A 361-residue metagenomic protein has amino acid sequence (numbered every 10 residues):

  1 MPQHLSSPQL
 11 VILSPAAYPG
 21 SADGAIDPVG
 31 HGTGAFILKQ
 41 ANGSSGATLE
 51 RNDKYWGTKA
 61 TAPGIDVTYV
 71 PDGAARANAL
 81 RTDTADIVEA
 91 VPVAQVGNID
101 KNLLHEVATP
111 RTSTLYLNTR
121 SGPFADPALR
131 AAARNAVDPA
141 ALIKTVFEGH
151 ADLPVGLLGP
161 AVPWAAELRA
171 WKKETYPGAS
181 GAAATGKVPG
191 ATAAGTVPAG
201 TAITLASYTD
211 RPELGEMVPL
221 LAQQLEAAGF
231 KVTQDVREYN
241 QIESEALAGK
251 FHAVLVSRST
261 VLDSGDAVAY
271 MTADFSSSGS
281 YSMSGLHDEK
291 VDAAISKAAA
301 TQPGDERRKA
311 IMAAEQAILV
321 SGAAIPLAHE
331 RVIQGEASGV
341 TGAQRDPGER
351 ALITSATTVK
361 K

Functional and structural regions predicted by a protein language model:
M1-Y18: Surface-exposed binding/hinge segments that line and control ligand-binding clefts or catalytic entry sites
G34-A35, P63-G64, T82, P110-V155 (+2 more regions): Alpha-helical secondary-structure segments
G34-K39, A47-T48, P63-Y69, I87 (+2 more regions): Short, well-ordered beta-strand elements
G46, N52-N98: Ligand-site clamp/hinge motif
G149-A193, R211-E216: Structural transition elements
A191-T260: Ligand/substrate-recognition segments at binding pockets and active sites
T233-Q234, Y239-I242, T272-A337: Extracytoplasmic/peripheral linker and loop segments enriched in polar/acidic and small residues with frequent Thr/Pro
Q334-K361: Long beta-strand-rich cores associated with HINT superfamily self-processing modules
